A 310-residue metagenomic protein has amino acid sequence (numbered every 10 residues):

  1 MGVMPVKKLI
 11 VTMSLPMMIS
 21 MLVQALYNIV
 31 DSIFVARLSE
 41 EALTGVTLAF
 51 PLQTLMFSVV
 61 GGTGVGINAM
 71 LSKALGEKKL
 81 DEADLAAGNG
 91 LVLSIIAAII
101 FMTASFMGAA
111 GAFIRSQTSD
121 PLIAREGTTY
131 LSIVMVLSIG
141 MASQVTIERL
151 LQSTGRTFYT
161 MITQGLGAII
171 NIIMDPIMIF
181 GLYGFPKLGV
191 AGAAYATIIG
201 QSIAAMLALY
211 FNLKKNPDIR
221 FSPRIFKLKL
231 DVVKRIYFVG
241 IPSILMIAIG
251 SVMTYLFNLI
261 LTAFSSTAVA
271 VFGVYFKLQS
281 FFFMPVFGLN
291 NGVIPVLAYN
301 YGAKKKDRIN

Functional and structural regions predicted by a protein language model:
M1-S14, L71-I139, P186-I241, L297-N310: Short alpha-helical transmembrane segments in multi-pass integral membrane proteins
K8-N68, S72, I241-A263: Signature of the first transmembrane helix
L15, D31, I67-N68, A109-A110 (+6 more regions): Hydrophobic/aromatic residues in alpha-helical transmembrane segments
M17, A25, P51-T54, N89 (+6 more regions): Residue-level recognition of pore/gate-forming positions within transmembrane alpha-helices of multi-pass
L22, L26, I99, T103 (+9 more regions): Hydrophobic alpha-helical segments of membrane proteins
L22, L26-T44, I114-P121, I177-L188 (+3 more regions): Helix-terminus/linker motif at the lipid-water interface of multi-pass membrane proteins
L43-F106, M141-T160, V271-N310: Small-residue-rich hydrophobic transmembrane alpha-helices
S105, Y159-L188, S202-A208: Alpha-helical transmembrane segments of multi-pass membrane transporters and transport-associated inner-membrane enzymes
